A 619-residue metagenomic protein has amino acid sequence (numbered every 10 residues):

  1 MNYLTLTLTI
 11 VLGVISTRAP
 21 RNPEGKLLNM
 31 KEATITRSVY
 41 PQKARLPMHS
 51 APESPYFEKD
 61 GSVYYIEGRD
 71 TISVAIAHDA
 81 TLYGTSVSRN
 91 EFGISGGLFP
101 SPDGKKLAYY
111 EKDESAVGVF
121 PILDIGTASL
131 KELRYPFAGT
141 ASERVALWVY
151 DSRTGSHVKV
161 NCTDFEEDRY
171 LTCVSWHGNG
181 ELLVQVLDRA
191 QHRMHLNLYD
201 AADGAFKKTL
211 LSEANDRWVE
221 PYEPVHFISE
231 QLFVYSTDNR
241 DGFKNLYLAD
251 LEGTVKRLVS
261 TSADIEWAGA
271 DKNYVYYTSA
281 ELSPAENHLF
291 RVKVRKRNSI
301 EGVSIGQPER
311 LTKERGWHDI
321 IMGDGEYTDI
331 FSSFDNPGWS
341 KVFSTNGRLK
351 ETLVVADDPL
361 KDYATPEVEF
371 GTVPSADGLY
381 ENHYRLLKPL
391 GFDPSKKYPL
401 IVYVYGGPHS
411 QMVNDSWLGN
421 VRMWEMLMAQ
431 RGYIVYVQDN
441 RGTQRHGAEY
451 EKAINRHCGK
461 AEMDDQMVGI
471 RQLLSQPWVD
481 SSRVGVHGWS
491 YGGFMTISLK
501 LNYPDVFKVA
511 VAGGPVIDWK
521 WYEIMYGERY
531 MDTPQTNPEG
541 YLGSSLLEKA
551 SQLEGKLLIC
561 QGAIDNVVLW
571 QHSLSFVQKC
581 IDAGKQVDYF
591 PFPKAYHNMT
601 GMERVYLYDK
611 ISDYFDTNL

Functional and structural regions predicted by a protein language model:
N2-G25: Bacterial Sec-dependent signal peptides at the C-terminal "C-region" and cleavage site
G25-K31, T36, S73-L98, Y109-K159 (+2 more regions): Predominantly five- to eight-bladed beta-propeller fold
L27, T36-M48, P52, A108-K112 (+10 more regions): Non-catalytic accessory segments flanking enzyme active sites
A44-P47, S86-P102, L171-S175, Y222-Q231: Signature of short aromatic-glycine-proline-rich micro-motifs recurring in repeat-based ectodomains
S54-S62, I66-G68, G96-P100, A108-E114 (+12 more regions): Beta-strand C-termini and the immediately following turn/loop, strongest in propeller blades
K112-S115, V119-F120, D124-G253: Beta-propeller domains
V119, I320-L619: Serine-hydrolase catalytic core recognition
